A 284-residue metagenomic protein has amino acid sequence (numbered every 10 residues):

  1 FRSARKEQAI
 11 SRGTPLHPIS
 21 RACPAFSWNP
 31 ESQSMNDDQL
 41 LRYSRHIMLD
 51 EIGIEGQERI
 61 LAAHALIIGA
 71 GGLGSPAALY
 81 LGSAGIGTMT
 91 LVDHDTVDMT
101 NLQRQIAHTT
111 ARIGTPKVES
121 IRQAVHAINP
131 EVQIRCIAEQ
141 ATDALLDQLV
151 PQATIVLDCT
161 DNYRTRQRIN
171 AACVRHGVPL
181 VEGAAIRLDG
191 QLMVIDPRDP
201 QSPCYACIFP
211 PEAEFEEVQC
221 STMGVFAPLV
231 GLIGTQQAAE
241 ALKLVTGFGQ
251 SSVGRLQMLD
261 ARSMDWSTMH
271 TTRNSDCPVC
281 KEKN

Functional and structural regions predicted by a protein language model:
A4, H17-S20: Short linear segments in intrinsically disordered or otherwise low-structure-confidence regions
A4-A9, S27-P30: N-terminal polybasic/positive-inside topogenic patches
F26-N284: Adenine nucleotide-associated cytosolic modules
